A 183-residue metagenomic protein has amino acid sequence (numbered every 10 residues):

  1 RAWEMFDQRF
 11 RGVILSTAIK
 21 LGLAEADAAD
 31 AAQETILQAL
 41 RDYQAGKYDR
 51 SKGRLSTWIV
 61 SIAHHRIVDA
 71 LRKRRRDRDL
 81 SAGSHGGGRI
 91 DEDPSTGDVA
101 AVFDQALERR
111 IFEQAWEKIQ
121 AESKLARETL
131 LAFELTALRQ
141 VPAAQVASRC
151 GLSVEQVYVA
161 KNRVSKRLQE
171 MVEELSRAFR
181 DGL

Functional and structural regions predicted by a protein language model:
R1-M5, L15-E34, D49-R50, A121-A126 (+2 more regions): Short, charged helix-capping/linker segments at alpha-helix termini
F6-D7, K118-S148: Short amphipathic alpha helix immediately N-terminal
D7-Q8, L15, E25-A45, L131-E134 (+1 more regions): Conserved RNAP core-binding helix
K20-G22, I36-K52, K73-R75: Sigma70-family region 2
D30-L37, G53-H65: Structural recognition of an alpha-helix C-terminal capping motif at a helix-to-coil junction
A45, V60-A82, T96: Arg/Lys-rich amphipathic alpha helix in sigma70-family domain 2
V68, A143-R177: DNA-recognition helix of helix-turn-helix
S95-L131: Amphipathic alpha-helical segment used for protein-protein interaction
